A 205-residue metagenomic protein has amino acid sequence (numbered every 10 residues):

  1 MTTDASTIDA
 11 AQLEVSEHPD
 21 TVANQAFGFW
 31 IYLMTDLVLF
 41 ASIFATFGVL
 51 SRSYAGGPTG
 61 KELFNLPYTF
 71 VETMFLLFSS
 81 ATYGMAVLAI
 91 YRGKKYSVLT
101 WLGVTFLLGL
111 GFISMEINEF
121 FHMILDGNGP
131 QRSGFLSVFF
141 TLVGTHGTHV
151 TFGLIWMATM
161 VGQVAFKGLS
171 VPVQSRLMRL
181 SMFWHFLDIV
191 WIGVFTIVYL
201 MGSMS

Functional and structural regions predicted by a protein language model:
M1-S205: ...captures the hydrophobic TM-helix bundle architecture rather than a specific catalytic motif, and can also fire on
